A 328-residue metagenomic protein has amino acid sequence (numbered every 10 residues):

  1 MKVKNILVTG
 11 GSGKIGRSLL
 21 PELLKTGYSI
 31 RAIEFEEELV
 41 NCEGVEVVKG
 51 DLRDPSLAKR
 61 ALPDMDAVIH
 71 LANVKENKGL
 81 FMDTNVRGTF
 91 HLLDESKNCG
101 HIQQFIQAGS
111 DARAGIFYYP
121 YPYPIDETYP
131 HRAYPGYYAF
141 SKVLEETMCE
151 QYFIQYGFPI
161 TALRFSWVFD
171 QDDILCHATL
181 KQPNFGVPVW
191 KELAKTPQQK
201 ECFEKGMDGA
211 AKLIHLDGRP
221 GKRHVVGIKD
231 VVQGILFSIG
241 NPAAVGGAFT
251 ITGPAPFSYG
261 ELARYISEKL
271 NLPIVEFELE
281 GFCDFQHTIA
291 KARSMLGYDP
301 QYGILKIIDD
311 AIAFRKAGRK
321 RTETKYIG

Functional and structural regions predicted by a protein language model:
N5, I304-G328: Amphipathic terminal alpha-helices
N5-T26: N-terminal Rossmann NAD(P)H-binding glycine-rich loop of SDR-like oxidoreductase domains
L39, K49-R87: NAD(P)H-binding glycine-rich loop region in Rossmannoid oxidoreductase-like domains and their noncatalytic homologs
H91-Y137: Conserved Rossmann-fold NAD(P)-dependent oxidoreductase catalytic core, especially the SDR/UDP-sugar
P120-A162: Catalytic helix-loop patch of NAD(P)-dependent Rossmann-fold dehydrogenases
Q155-F158, D170-K200, S238-F249, L272: Glycine/proline-rich active-site loop of Rossmann-fold NAD(P)-dependent oxidoreductases
K222, D230-F282: Mid/C-terminal beta-alpha module of Rossmann-like enzyme folds, strongest in SDR-family dehydrogenases/epimerases
I228, R264, E278-D299, K320-T322: Conserved C-terminal active-site "lid" loop/helix of NAD(P)H-dependent oxidoreductases that clamps the redox cofactor
